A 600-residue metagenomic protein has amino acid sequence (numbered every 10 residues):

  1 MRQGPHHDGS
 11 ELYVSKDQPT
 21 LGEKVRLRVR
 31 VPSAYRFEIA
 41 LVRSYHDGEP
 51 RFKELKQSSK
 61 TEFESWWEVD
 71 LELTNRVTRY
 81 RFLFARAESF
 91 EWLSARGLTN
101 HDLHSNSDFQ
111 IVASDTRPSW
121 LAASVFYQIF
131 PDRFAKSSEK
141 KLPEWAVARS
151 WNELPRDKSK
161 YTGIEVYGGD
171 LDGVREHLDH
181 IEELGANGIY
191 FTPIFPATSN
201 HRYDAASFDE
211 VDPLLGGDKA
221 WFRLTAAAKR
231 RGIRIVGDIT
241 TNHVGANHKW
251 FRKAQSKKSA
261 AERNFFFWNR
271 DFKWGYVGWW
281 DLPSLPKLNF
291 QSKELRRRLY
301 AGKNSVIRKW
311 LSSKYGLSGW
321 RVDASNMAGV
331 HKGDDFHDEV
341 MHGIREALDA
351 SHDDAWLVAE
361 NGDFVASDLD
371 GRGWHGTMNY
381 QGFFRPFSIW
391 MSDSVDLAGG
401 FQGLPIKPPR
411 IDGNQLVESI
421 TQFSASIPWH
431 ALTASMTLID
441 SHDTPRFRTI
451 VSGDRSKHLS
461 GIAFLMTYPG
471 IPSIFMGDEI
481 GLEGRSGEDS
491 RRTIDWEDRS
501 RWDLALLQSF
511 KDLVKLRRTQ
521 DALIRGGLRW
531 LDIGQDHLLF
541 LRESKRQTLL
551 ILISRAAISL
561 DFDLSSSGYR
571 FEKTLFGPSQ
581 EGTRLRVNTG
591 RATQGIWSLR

Functional and structural regions predicted by a protein language model:
M1-Y127: Glycan-association/targeting regions that enable binding to alpha-glucans and other polysaccharides
K16, R26-R28, L531-S567: Carbohydrate-binding surface patches
V31-S33, T78, V125, E581-R600: C-terminal beta-strand-rich structural cap/linker in extracellular carbohydrate-active enzymes
A40, T225-R234, N242-N264, F272 (+6 more regions): Active-site-proximal helices and loops of the catalytic beta/alpha 8
V125-Y127, I189-F191, I235-G237, W320 (+3 more regions): Hydrophobic faces of well-ordered beta-strands that scaffold small-molecule active sites in alpha/beta enzyme cores
F126, F130-N187, I194-Y315, V340 (+2 more regions): Substrate-binding/active-site clefts of carbohydrate-active enzymes
D132, D370-R372, G376-Q381, T433-R455 (+1 more regions): Aromatic/acidic polysaccharide-binding cleft in carbohydrate-active enzymes
N304-H331, T437-S441: Active-site groove signature of glycoside hydrolases
